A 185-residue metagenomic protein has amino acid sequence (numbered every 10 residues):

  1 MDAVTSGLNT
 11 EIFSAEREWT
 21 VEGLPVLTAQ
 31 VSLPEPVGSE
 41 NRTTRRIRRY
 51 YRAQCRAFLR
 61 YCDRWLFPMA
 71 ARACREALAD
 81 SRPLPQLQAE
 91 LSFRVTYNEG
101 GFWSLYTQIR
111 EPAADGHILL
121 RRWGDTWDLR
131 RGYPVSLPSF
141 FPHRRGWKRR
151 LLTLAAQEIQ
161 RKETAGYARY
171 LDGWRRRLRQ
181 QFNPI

Functional and structural regions predicted by a protein language model:
M1-I185: Compositionally biased intrinsically disordered regions enriched in Thr/Gly
